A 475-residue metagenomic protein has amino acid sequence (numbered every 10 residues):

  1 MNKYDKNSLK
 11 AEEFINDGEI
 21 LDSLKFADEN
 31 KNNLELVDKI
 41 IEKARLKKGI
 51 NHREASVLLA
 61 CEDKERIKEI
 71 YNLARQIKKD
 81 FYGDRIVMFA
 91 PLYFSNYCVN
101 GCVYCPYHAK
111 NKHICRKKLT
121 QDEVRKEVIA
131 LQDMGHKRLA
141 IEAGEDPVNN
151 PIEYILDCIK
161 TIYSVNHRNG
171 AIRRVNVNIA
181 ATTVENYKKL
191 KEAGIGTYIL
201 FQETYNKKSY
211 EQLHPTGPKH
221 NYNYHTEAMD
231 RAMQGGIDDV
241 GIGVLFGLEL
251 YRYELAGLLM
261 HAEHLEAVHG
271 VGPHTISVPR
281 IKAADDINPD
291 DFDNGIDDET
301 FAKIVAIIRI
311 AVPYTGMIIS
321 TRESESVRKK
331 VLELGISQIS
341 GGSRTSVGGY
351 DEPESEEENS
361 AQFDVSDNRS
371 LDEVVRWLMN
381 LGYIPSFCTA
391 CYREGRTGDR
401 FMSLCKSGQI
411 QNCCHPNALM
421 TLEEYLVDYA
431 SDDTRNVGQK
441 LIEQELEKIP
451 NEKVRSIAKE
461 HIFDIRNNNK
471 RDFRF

Functional and structural regions predicted by a protein language model:
M1-K39, K43, K329-L334, S343-F475: Radical SAM enzyme core and accessory elements
D38, E42, L46-I86: An N-cap/entry alpha-helix motif that binds or orients negatively charged groups
K43, I77, L131-M134, V165 (+4 more regions): Change "in soluble alpha/beta enzymes" to "in soluble alpha/beta proteins
Y82-E123: Canonical Radical SAM [4Fe-4S] cluster-binding loop centered on the CxxxCxxC motif and its immediate flanking residues
A90, V128, L156-Y163, Y187 (+5 more regions): Generic structural signal for well-ordered alpha-helices, preferentially at hydrophobic/aromatic core positions
A109-K126, A130-M233, D239-L248, G270-S277 (+1 more regions): Core AdoMet radical
A143, T197, N223-I287, D297-S326 (+3 more regions): Conserved C-terminal portion of the radical SAM core fold that forms the substrate/S-adenosylmethionine-binding
L213-K219, D290-N294, S360: Short glycine-enriched, charge-decorated loop/helix-capping segments at active-site entrances that position
